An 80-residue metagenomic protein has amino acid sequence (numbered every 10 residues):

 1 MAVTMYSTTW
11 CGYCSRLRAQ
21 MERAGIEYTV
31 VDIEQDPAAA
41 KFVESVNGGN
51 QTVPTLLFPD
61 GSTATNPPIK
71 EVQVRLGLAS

Functional and structural regions predicted by a protein language model:
M1-E27: Local sequence-structure signature of Cys/Sec-based thiol-disulfide redox active-site neighborhoods
T9, E34-Q35, P67: Short beta->alpha linker loops
I26-A40: Thiol-based oxidoreductase modules, predominantly thioredoxin-like and allied folds used for disulfide exchange
K41-S45: Short, charge-rich, low-complexity interaction segments located in flexible loops at or near secondary-structure
N47-L57: Structural micro-motif
F58-S80: Non-catalytic, surface beta->alpha helical segment in thiol-disulfide oxidoreductase systems
